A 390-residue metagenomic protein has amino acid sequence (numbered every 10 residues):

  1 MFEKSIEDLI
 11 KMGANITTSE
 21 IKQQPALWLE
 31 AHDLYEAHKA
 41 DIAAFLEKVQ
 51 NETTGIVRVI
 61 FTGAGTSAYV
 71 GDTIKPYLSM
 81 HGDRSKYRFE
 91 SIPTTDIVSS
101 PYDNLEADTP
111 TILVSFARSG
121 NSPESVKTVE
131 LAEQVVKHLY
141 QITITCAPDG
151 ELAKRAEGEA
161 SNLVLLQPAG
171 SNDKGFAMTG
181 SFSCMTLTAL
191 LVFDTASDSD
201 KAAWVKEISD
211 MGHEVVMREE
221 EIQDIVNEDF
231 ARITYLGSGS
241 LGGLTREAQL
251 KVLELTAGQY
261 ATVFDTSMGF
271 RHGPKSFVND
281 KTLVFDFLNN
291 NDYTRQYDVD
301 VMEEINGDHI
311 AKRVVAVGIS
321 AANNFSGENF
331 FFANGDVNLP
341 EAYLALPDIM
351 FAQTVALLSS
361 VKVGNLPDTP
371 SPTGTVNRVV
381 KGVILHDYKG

Functional and structural regions predicted by a protein language model:
M1-G13, V57, I144-C146, E228-T234: An N-terminal domain-start capping segment
F2-T18, P25-A26, E30, E157-S161 (+2 more regions): Phosphate-moiety recognition in structured ligand-binding domains
A14, K22, L27, S79 (+1 more regions): Positively charged, proline/Ser/Thr-rich regional signature most characteristic of the Rhodanese/CDC25-like
A14-T17, Q23, F61, G65-Y77 (+3 more regions): Conserved phosphate/anionic-ligand binding catalytic regions in large, soluble enzymes, centered on
S19-E20, A31-E47, T54, E157-F285 (+1 more regions): Active-site phosphate/pyrophosphate-binding segments
E20, L27-E30, P76-Y77, L131: Residue-level detector of alpha-helical secondary structure
A26, E30-A40, R84-I92: Short coil-to-helix leader/linker segments, especially the first N-terminal amphipathic alpha-helix with its helix
T54-V205, S238, L288-G327, F331-G335: Glycine-rich phosphate-binding loops that contact phosphosugars or nucleotide phosphates
